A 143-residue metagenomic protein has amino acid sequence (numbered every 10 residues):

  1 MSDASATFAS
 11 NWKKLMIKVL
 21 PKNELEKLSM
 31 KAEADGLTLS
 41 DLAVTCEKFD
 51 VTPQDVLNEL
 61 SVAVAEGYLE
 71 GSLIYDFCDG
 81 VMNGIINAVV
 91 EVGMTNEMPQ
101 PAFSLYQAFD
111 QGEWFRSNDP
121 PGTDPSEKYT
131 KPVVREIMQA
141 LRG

Functional and structural regions predicted by a protein language model:
T7-G143: Acidic, Ser/Pro/Thr-rich low-complexity regulatory regions and the short amphipathic helical interaction modules they
